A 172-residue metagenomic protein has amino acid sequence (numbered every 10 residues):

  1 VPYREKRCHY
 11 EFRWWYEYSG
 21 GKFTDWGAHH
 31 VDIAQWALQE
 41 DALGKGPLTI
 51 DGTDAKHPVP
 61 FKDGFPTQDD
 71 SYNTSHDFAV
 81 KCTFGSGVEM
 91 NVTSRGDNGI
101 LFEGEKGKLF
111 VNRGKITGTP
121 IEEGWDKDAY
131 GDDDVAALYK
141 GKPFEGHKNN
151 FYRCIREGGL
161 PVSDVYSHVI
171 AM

Functional and structural regions predicted by a protein language model:
P2-F12, D126, F144-Y152: Active-site-adjacent bridging/hinge elements
P2-G85, I170: Rossmann-like dinucleotide-binding domain that binds NAD(P)(H)
H9-E17, A129-D132, Y152-G159: Short glycine/proline-rich turn/loop motifs
T24, A28, K142-N149, G159-V162 (+1 more regions): Conserved structured core elements
I33-W36, N150-C154: Residue-level signal for well-ordered alpha-helical scaffold segments within enzymatic catalytic domains
D41-G52, E89-V92, L109-N112, L160-D164: Acidic/polar loop patches that form or flank catalytic/metal-binding clefts of enzymes that bind anionic ligands
D69-E145: NAD(P)-dinucleotide binding in Rossmann-like oxidoreductases
N73, R153-M172: C-terminal helix-rich "cap/oligomerization" subdomain common to oxidoreductases
